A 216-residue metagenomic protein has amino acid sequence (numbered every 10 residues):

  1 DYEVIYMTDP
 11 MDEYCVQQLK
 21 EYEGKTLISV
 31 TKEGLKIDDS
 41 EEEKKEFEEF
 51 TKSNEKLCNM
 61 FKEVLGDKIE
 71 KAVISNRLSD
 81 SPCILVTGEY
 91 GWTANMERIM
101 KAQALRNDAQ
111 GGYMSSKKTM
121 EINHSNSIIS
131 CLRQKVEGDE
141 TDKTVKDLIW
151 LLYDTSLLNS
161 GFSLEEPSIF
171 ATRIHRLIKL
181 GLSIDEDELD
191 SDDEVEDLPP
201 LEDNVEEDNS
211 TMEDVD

Functional and structural regions predicted by a protein language model:
D1-D216: Long, intrinsically disordered, charge-dense linkers/tails
